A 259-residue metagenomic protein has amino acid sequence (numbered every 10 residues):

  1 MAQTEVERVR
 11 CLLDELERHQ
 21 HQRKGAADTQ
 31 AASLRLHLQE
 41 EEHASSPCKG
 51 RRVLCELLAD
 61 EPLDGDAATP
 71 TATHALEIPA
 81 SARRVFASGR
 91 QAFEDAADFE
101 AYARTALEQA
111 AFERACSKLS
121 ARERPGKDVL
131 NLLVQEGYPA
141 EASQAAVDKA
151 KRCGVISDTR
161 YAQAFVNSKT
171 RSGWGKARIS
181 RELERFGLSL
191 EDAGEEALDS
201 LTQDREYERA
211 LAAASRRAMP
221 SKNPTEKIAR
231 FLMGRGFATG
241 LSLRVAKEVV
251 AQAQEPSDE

Functional and structural regions predicted by a protein language model:
M1-E259: An alpha-helical, amphipathic repeat domain used for nucleic-acid recognition, typified by the mTERF helical solenoid
